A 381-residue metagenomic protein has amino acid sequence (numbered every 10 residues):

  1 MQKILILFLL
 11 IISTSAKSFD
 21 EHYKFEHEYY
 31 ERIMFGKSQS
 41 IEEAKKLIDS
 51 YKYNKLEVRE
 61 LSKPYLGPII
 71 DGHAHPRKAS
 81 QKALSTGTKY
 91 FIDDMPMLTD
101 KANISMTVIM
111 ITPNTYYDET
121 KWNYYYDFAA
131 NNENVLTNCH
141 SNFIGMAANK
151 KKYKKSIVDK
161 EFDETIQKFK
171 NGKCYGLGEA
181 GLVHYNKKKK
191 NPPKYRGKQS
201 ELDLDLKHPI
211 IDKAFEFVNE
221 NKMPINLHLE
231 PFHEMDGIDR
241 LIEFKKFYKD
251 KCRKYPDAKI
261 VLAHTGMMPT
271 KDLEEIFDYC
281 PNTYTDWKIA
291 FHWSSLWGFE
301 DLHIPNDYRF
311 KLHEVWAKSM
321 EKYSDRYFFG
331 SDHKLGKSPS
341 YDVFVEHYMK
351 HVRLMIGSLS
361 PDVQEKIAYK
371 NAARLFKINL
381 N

Functional and structural regions predicted by a protein language model:
I4-S13: Sec-dependent N-terminal signal peptides
F19-G72, Q81, G87-M106, A317-N381: Mid-to-C-terminal alpha-helical segments outside catalytic/metal-binding sites
S38-K52, S62, T120-H233: Active-site gating/metal-coordination segments in enzymes
Y53-V58, Y90-P96, Y117-D127, K160-T165 (+3 more regions): Alpha-helical scaffolding within the catalytic cores of extracellular/periplasmic polymer-degrading hydrolases
I70-A74, M106-I109, V135-S141, G176-E179 (+4 more regions): Hydrophobic faces of well-ordered beta-strands that scaffold small-molecule active sites in alpha/beta enzyme cores
G72-H75, Q81, G87-T88, D94-Y117 (+2 more regions): Divalent metal-dependent hydrolysis catalytic cores, especially in the metallo-beta-lactamase
R77-Y90, I111-K121, I144-V158, Y185 (+5 more regions): Acidic-and-aromatic substrate-binding clefts and catalytic sites of carbohydrate-active enzymes
P192-F329, N379: Catalytic pocket-lining loop regions of alpha/beta-barrel enzymes, especially the amidohydrolase/enolase/GH5 lineages
